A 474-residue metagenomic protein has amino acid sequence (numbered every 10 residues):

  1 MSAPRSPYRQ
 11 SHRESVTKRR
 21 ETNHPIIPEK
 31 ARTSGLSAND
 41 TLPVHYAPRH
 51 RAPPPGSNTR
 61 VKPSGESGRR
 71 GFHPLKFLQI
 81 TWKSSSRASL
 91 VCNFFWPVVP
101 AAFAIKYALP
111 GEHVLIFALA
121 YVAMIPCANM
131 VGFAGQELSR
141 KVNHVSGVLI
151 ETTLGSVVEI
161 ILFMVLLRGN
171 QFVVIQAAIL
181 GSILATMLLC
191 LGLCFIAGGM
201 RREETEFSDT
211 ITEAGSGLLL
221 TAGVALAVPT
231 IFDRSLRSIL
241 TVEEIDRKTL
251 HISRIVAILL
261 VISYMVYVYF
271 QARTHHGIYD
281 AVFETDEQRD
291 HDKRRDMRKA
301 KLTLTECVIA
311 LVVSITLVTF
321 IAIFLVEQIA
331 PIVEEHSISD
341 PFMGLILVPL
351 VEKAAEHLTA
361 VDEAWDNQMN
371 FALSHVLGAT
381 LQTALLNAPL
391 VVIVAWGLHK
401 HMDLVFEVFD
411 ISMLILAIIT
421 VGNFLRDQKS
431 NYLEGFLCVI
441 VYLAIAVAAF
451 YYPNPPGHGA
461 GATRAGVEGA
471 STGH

Functional and structural regions predicted by a protein language model:
M1-H474: Hydrophobic alpha-helical segments, chiefly the membrane-spanning helices and signal/signal-anchor peptides
